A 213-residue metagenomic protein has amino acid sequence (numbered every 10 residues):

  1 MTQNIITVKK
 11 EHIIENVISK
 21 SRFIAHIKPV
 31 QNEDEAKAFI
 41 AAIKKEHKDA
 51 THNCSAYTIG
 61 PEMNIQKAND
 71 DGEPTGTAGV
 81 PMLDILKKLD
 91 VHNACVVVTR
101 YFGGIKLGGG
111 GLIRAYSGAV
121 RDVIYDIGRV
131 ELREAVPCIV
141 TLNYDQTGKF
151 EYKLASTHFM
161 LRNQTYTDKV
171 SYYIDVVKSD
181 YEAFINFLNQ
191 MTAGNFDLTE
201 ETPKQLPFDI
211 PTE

Functional and structural regions predicted by a protein language model:
M1-G76, Y181, D197-F208, E213: C-terminal regulatory domains involved in ligand/effector binding and gene-expression control
A36-F39, Y116, F150-K153, F184-F187: Hydrophobic side chains in well-ordered alpha-helices
H47-A50, T157-L161, Q190-D197: A common structural junction motif
A78-I127: Active-site beta-strand/loop microenvironment that shapes enzyme catalytic pockets
G128-Q146: Short glycine-/aliphatic-rich beta-strand segments at the starts of folded cytosolic domains
T141-F159: Short amphipathic alpha-helix segments
I174-A183: Terminal, non-globular segments
